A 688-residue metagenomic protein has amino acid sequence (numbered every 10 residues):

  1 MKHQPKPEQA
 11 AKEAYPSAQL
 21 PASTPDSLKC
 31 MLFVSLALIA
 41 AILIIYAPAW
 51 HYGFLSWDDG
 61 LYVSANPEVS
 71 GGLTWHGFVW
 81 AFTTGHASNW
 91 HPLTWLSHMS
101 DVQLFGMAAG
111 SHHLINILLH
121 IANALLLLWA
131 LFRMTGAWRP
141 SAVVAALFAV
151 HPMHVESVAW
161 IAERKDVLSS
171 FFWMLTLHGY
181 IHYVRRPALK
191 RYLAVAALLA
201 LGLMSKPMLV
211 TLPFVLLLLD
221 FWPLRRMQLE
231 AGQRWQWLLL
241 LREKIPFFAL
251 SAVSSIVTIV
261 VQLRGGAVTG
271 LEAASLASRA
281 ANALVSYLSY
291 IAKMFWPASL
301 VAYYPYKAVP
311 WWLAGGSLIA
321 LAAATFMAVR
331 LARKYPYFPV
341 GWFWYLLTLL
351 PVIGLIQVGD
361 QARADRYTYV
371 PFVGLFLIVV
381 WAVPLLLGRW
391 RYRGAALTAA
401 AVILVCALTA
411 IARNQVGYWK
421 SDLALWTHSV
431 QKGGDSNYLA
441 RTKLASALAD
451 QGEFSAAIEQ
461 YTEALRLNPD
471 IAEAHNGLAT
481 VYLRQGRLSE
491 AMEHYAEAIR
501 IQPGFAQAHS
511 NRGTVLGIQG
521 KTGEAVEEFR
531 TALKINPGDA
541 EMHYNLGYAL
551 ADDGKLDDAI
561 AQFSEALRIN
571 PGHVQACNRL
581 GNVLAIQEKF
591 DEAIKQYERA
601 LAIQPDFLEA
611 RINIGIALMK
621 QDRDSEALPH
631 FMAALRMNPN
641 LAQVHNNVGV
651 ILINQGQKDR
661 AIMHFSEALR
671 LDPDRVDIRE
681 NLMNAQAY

Functional and structural regions predicted by a protein language model:
K2-R487, E493, R500-Q507, N511 (+3 more regions): Polytopic membrane enzymes that build or remodel cell-surface glycoconjugates and lipids
Y438-D450, E473-R484, Q507-I518, E541-D552 (+4 more regions): Conserved alpha-helical positions within TPR/SEL1-like repeat arrays
N654, R660-Y688: Terminal, low-structured helical/coil segments at or just beyond the last alpha-helical repeat
